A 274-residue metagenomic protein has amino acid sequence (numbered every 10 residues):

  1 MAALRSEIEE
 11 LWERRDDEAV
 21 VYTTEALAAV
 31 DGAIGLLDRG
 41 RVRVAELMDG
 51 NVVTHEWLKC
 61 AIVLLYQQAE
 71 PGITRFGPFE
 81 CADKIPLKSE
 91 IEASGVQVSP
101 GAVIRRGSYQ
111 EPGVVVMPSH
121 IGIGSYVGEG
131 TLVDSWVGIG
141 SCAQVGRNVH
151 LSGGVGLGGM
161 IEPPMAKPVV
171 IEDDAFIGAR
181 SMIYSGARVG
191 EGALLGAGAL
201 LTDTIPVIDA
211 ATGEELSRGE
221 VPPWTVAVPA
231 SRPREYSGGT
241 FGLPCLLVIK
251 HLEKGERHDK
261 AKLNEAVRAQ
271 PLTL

Functional and structural regions predicted by a protein language model:
M1-V96, W224, P229-L274: Terminal amphipathic alpha-helical/low-complexity segments used for targeting or macromolecular assembly
E92, V96-E235: Structural signal for interior beta-strand "rungs" in well-ordered beta-sheet cores of soluble enzyme domains
